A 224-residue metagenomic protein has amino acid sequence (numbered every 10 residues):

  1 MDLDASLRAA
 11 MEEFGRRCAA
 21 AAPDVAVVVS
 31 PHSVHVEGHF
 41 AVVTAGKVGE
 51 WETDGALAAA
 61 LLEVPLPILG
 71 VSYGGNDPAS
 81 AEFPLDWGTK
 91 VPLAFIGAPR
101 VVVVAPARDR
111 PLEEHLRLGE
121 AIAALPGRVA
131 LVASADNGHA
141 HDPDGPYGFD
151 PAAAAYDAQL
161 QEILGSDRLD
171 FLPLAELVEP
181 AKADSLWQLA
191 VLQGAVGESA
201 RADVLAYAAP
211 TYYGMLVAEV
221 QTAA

Functional and structural regions predicted by a protein language model:
M1-D24, V34-R117, D144-A224: Flexible, D/E/H-enriched segments
D24-S30, G127-A135: Beta-strand elements within well-structured catalytic alpha/beta cores of enzymes that handle phosphate/sulfate esters
H32-V34, N137-G138: Catalytic metal-binding/acid-base residues of hydrolase active sites
E120-A123: Non-transmembrane, aqueous-exposed alpha-helical and coiled segments at domain scale
S134-A140, G145: A structural signal for small-residue-enriched, beta-sheet-centric alpha/beta enzyme cores and oligomeric scaffold folds
